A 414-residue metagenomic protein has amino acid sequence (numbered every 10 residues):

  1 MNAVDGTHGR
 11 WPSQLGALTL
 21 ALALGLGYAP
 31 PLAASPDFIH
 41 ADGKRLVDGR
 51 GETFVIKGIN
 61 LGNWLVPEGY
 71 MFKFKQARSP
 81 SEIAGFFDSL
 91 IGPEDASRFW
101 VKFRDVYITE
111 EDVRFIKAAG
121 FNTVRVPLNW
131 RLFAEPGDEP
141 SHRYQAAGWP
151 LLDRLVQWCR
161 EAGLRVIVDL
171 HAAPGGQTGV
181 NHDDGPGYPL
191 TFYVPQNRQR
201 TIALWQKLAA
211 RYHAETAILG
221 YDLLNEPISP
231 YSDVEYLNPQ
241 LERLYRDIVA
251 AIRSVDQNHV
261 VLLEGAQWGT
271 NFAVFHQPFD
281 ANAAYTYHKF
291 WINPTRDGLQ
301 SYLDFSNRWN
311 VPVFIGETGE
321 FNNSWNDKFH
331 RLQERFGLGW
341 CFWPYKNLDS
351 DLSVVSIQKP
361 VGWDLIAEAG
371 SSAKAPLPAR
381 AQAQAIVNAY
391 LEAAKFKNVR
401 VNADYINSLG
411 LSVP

Functional and structural regions predicted by a protein language model:
N2-L18: Bacterial N-terminal signal peptides that target proteins for export
G16-G27: Bacterial N-terminal signal peptides
P30-A33: Sec/Tat signal peptide C-region and signal peptidase I cleavage site
S35-F38, R50: Outer-membrane beta-barrel biogenesis signature
F38, Q199-L348, L352-G370: Extracellular glycoside hydrolase catalytic/binding regions
A41-V47, T53-I56, N60-V260, G265-A273: Active-site mouth of glycoside hydrolases
D48-G49, P278: Active-site beta-strand termini and strand-to-loop segments that position acidic
L332, F336-P414: Extended, alpha-helix-rich binding/interface surfaces that flank or overlap catalytic cores and mediate recognition
